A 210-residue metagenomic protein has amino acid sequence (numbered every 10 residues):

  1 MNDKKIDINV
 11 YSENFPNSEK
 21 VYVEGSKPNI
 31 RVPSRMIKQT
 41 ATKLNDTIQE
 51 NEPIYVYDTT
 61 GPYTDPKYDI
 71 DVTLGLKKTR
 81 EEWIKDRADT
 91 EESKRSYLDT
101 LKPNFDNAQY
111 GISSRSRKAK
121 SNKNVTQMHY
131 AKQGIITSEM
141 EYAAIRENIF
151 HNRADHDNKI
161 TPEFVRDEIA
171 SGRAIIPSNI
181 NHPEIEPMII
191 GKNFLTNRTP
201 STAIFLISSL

Functional and structural regions predicted by a protein language model:
M1-T196, F205-L206: Non-catalytic terminal accessory/regulatory regions of metabolic enzymes
T199-S201: A cross-family glycoside hydrolase active-site/sugar-binding cleft signature
S208-L210: Short, acidic/polar
